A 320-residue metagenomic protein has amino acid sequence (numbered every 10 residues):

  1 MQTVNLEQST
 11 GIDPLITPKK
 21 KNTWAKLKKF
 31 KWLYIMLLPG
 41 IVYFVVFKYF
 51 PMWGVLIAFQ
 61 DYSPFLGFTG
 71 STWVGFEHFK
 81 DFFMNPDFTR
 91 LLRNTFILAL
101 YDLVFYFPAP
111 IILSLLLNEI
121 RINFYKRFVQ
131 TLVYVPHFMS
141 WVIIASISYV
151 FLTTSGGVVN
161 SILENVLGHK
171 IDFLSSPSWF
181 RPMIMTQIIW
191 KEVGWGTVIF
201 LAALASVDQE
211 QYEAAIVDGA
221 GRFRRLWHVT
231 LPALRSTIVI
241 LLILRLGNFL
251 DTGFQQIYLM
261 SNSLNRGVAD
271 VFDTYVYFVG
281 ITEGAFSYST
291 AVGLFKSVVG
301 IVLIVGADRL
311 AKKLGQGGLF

Functional and structural regions predicted by a protein language model:
M1-K26: Short, Lys/Arg-rich, polar N-terminal cytosolic tail immediately upstream of the first transmembrane signal-anchor
K26-F320: A structural signal for multi-pass alpha-helical bundles of membrane permease subunits that mediate small-molecule
